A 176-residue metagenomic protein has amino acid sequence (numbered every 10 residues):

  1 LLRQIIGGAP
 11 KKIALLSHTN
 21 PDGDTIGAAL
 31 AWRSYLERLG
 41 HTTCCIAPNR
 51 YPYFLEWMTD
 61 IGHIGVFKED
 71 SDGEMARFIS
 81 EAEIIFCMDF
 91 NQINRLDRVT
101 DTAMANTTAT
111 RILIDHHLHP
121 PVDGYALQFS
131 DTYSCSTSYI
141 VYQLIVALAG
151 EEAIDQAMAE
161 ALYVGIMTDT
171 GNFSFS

Functional and structural regions predicted by a protein language model:
L1-S176: Replace "Mg2+/Mn2+-dependent" with "divalent metal-dependent
